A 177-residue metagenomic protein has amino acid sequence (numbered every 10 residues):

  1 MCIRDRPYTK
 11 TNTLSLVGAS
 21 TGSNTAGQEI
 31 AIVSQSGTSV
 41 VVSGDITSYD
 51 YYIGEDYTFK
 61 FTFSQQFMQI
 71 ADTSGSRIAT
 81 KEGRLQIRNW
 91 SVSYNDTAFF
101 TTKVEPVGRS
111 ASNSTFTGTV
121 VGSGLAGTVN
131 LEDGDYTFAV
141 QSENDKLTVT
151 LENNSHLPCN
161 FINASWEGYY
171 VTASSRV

Functional and structural regions predicted by a protein language model:
R4-V177: Beta-sheet repeat architectures centered on beta-propellers
